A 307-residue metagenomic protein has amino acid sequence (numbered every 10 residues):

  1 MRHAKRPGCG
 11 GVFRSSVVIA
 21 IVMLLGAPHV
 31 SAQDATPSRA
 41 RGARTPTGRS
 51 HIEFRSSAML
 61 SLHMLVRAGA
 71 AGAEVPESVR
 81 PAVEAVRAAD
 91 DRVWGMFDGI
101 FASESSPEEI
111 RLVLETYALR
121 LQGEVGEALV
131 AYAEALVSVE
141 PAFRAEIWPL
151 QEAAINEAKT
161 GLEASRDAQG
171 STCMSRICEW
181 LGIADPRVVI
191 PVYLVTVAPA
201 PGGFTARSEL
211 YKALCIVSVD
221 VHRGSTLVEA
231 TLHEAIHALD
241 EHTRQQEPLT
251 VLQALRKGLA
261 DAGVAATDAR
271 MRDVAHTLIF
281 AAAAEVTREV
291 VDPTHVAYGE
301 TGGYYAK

Functional and structural regions predicted by a protein language model:
M1-F13: N-terminal secretory signal peptides that target proteins for export/translocation
S16-G26: Bacterial N-terminal signal peptides
H29-S31: Sec/Tat signal peptide C-region and signal peptidase I cleavage site
D34-L112: N-terminal mature-domain "stem" immediately C-terminal to a signal peptide or N-terminal signal-anchor/transmembrane
I147-S208: Auxiliary, metal-adjacent structural segments of Zn-dependent hydrolase domains
T226-Q245: Active-site recognition of the HExxH zinc-binding catalytic motif
H242-D273: Post-HEXXH active-site segment of zinc metalloproteases
A262-K307: Long, well-structured alpha-helical subdomains associated with metal-dependent extracellular/ecto-lumenal hydrolases
